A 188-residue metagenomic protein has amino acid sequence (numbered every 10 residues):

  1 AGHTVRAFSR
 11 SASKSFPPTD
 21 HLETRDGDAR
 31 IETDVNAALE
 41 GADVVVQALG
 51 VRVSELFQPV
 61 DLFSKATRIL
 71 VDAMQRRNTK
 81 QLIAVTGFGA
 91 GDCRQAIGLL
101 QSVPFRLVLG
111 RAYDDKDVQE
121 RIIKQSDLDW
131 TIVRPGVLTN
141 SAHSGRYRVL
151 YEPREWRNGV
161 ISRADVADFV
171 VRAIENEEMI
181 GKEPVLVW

Functional and structural regions predicted by a protein language model:
T4-A12, K65-R111, Q119-Q125: Conserved Rossmann-fold NAD(P)-dependent oxidoreductase catalytic core, especially the SDR/UDP-sugar
A7, S13-I69, A73-R76, I174-E178: NAD(P)H-binding glycine-rich loop region in Rossmannoid oxidoreductase-like domains and their noncatalytic homologs
T24, R77-L82, P153-W188: Mid/C-terminal beta-alpha module of Rossmann-like enzyme folds, strongest in SDR-family dehydrogenases/epimerases
V44, K80-A84, T131: Conserved catalytic-site loops of classical short-chain dehydrogenases/reductases
S54-E55, F88-R94, L138-S141: Conserved catalytic-site region of short-chain dehydrogenase/reductase
L56-Q58, L107-V108, R154-V160: Glycine-rich "substrate-gating" loop/helix at the edge of Rossmann-like oxidoreductase active sites
E120-A142: Conserved beta-loop-beta element that borders a ligand/cofactor-binding pocket
